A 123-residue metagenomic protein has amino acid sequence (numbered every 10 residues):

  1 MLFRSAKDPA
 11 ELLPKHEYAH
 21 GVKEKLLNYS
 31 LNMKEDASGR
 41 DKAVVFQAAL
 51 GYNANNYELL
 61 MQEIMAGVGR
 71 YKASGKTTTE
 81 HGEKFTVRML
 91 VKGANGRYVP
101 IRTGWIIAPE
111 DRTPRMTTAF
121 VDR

Functional and structural regions predicted by a protein language model:
M1-L2: Short, small-residue-biased leader/transition segments that mark boundaries at the very start of proteins
A6-D8, Y29, Y71: Localized chelating/binding microdomains that coordinate divalent metal ions or stabilize phosphate-bearing
D8, G21-E24: Anionic, Ser/Thr-rich low-complexity intrinsically disordered regions
E11-L13: N-terminal low-complexity, Pro/Thr/Ser-rich intrinsically disordered segments that act as propeptides or flexible
K25-Y29, K34-R40, R97: Carbohydrate-active catalytic/glycan-binding domains of CAZyme proteins, especially the secreted or lumenal ectodomains
G39-G75: Active-site acidic/histidine clusters and adjacent loop/turn architecture that either coordinate catalytic ions
E63-R115: Functional cores of ribonucleases/endoribonucleases
T118-R123: Short, solvent-exposed aromatic-acidic interface loops
